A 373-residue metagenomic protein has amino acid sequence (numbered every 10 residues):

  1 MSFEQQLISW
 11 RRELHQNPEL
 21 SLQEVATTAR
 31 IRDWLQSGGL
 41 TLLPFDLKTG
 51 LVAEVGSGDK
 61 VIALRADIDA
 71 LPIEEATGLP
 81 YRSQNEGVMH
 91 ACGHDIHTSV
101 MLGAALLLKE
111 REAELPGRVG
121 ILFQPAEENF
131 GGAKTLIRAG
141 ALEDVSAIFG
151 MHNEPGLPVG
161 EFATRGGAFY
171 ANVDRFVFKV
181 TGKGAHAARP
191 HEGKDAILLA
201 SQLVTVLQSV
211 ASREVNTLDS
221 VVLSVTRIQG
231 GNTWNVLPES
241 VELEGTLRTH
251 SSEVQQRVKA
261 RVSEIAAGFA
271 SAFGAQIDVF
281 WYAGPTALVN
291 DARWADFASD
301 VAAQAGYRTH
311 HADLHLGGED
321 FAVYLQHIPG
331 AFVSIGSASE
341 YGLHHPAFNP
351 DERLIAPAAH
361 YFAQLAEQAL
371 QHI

Functional and structural regions predicted by a protein language model:
M1-H90, D95, S99, L106-L115: Acidic/His- and Gly-rich active-site-bordering loop/insert found across diverse amide/peptide-bond hydrolases
F3-W10, Q23, T27-W34, K60 (+17 more regions): General structural feature for long, well-ordered alpha-helical segments within catalytic domains of soluble enzymes
L14, A53, L64, H94 (+8 more regions): Divalent metal-coordination and catalytic microenvironments
E19, D67-D69, A126, E154 (+3 more regions): Active-site beta-loop-alpha junctions enriched in small/polar residues
L51-V52, L71-I73, L79-M89, I96 (+3 more regions): Histidine/acidic-residue-rich, glycine-tolerant segments that coordinate divalent metal ions
A63-R65, F176, F332-A338: Non-cysteine beta-strand/loop elements that form the S-adenosyl-L-methionine
S201-I373: Metal-dependent amide/peptide-bond hydrolase catalytic core, centered on the "pita-bread" metallohydrolase fold
